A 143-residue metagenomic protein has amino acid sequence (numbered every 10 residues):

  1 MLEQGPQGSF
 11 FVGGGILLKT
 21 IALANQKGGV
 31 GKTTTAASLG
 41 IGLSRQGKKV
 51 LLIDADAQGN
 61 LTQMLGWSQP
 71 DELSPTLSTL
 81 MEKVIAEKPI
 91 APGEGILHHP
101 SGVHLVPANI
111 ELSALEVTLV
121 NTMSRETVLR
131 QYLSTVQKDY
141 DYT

Functional and structural regions predicted by a protein language model:
M1-T143: P-loop NTP-binding core
